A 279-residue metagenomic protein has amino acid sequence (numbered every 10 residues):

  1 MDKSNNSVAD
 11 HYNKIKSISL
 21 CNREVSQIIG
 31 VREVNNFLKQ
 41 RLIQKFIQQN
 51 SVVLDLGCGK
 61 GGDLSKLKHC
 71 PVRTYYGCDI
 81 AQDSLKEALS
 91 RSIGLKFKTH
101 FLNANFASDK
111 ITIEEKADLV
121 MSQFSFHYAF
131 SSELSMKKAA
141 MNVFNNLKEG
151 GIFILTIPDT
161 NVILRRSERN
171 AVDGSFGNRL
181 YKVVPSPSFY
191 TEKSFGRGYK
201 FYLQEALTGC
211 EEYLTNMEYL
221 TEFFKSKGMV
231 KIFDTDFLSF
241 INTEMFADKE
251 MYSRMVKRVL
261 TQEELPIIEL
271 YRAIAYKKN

Functional and structural regions predicted by a protein language model:
M1-R23: N-terminal, positively charged/glycine-rich alpha-helical extensions of SAM-dependent methyltransferases
G30-S51, K66: Conserved alpha-helix/loop element of class I SAM-dependent methyltransferases that forms part of the SAM/SAH-binding
N50-G59: Conserved class I S-adenosyl-L-methionine
G62, K66-S108: Class I SAM-dependent methyltransferase SAM/SAH-binding core
I111-V120: A short acidic, Gly/Pro-enriched loop at the edge of an enzyme's catalytic core that lines a small-molecule cofactor
S135-E149: A short glycine-rich, Lys/Arg-flanked "PGG" loop and its adjoining helix->strand segment in the class I
I154-S226, I232: SAM-dependent methyltransferase
K200-N279: Rossmann-like AdoMet/SAM-dependent catalytic core
